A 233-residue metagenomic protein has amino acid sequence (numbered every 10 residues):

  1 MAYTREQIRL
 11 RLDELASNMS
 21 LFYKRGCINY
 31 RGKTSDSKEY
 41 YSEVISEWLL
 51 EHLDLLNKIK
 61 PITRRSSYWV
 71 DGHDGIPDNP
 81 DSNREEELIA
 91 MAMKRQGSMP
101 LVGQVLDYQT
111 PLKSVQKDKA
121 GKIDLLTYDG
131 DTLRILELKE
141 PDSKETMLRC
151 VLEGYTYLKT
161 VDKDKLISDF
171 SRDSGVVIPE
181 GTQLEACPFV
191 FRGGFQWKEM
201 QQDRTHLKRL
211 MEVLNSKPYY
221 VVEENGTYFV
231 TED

Functional and structural regions predicted by a protein language model:
M1-D233: Charged, terminal alpha-helix-loop-beta segments that serve as non-catalytic nucleic-acid engagement and/or assembly
